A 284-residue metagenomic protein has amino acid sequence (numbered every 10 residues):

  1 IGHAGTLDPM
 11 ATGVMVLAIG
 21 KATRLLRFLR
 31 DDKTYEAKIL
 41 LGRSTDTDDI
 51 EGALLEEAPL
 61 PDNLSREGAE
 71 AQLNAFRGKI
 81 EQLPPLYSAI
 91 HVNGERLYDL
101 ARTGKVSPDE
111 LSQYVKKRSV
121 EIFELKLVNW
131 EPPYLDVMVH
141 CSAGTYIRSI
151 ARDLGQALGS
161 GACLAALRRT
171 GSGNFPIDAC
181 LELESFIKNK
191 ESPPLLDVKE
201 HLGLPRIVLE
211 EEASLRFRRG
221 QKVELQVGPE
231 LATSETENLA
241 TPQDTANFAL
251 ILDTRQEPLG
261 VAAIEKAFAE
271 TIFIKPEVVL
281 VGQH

Functional and structural regions predicted by a protein language model:
I1-A179, G260-A262: RNA pseudouridine synthases
I1-L7, L29, E67, A157 (+1 more regions): Accessory RNA 3′-end/elbow-binding domains used by RNA modification enzymes
